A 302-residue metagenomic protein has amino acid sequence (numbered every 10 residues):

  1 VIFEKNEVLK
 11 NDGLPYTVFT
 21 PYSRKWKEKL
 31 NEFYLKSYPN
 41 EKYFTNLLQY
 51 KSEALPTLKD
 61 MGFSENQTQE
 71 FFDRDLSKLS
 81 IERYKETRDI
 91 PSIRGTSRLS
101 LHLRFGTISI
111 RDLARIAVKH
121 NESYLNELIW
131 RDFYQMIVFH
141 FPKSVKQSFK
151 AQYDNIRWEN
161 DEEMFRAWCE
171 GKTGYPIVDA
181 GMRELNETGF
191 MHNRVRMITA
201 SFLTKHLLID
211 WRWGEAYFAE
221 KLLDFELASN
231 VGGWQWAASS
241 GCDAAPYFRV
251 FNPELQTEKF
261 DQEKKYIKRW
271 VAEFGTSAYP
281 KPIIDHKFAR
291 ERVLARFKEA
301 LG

Functional and structural regions predicted by a protein language model:
V1-D12: Short alpha-helix plus adjacent loop in nuclease-associated cores
V1-F3, R24-K25, T204: Short, solvent-exposed loop/turn segments at secondary-structure junctions
V1-F3, Y84-K85, A216-Y217, V250-F251: Short amphipathic alpha-helical surface micro-motifs
L14-P15, T20-Y153, T257-G302: Glycine/tryptophan-enriched, flexible segments
G95-W270: Active-site-proximal binding-pocket segments
